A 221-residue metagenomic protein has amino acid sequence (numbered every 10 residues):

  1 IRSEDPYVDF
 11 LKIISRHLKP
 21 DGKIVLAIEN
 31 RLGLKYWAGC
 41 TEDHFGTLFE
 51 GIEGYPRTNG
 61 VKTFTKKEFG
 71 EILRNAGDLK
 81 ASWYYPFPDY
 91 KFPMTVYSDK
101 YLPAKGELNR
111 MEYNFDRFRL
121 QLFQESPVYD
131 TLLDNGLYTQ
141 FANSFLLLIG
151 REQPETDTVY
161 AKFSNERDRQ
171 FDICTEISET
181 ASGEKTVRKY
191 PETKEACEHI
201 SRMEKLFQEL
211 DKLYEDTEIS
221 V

Functional and structural regions predicted by a protein language model:
I1, L32-W37, D89-T95, E155-D157: Short catalytic/ligand-binding loop motif for oxyanion handling, primarily in non-cytosolic enzymes, centered on
S3-K23: A short glycine-rich, Lys/Arg-flanked "PGG" loop and its adjoining helix->strand segment in the class I
K23-L48: Conserved class I S-adenosyl-L-methionine
T41-K62: C-terminal alpha-helical "lid/dimerization" subdomain adjacent to the S-adenosyl-L-methionine
T58-Y85: Short alpha-helix
S82-F118: Conserved catalytic loop of SAM-dependent methyltransferase domains
N114-L146: Conserved Class I S-adenosyl-L-methionine
A142-S144, Q153-V221: Conserved ATP-binding subdomain of kinase catalytic cores across diverse folds
